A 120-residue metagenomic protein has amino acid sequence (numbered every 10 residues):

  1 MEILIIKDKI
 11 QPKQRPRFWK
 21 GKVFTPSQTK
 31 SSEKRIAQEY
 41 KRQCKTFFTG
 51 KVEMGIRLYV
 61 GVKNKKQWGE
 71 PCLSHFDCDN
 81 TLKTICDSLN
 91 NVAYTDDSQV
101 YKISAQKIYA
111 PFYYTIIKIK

Functional and structural regions predicted by a protein language model:
M1-K120: Acidic, proline/glycine-enriched N-terminal capping motif
